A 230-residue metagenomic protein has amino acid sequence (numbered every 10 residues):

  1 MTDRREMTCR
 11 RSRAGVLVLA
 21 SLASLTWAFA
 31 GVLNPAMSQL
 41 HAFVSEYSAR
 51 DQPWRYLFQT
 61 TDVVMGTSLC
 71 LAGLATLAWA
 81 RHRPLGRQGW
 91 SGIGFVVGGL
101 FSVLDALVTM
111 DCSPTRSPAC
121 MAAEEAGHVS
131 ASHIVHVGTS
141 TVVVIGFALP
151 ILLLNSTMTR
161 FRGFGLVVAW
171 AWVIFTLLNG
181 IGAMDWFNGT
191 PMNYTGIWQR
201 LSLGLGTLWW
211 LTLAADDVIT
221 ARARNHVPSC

Functional and structural regions predicted by a protein language model:
R4-M37, H41-A221: Hydrophobic, aromatic-enriched alpha-helical segments typical of multi-pass transmembrane helices
R222-C230: Short, highly charged, low-complexity non-transmembrane loops/tails of multi-pass membrane proteins
